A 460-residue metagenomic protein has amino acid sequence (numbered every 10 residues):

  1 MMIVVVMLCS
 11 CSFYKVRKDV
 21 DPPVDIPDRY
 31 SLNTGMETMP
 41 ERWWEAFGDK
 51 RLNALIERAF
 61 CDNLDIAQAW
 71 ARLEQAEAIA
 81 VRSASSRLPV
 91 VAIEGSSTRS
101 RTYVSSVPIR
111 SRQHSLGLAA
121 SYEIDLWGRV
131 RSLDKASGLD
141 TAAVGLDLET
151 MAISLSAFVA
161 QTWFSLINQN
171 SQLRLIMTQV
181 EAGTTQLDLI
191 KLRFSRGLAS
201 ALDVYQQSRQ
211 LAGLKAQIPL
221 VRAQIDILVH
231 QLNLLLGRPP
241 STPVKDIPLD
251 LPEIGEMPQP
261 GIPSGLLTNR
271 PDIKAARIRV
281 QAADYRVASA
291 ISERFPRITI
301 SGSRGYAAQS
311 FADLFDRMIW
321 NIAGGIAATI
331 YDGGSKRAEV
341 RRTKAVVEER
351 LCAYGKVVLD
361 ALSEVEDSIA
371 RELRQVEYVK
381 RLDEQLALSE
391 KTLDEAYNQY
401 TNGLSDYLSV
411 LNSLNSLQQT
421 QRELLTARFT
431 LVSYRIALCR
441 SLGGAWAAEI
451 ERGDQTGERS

Functional and structural regions predicted by a protein language model:
M1-C61, G138, R222-T268, R440-S460: Terminal intrinsically disordered/low-complexity segments used for targeting and assembly
F13, R42, G48-R51, L55-R58 (+6 more regions): Small/polar-residue-enriched beta-strand and adjacent coil segments characteristic of outer-membrane beta-barrel
P22, R112, A182, Q224 (+1 more regions): Short acidic-hydrophobic sequence patches enriched in Asp/Glu that either
D62-N63, R196, N402: Charged, alpha-helical scaffolding/interaction elements associated with membrane systems
Q68-S83, M151, L155-L187, L192 (+5 more regions): Amphipathic alpha-helical coiled-coil segments
R196-A223, E423: Repeat-solenoid scaffold signature
S200, S405-D406, A445: Short coil/turn motifs that cap or connect alpha-helices
